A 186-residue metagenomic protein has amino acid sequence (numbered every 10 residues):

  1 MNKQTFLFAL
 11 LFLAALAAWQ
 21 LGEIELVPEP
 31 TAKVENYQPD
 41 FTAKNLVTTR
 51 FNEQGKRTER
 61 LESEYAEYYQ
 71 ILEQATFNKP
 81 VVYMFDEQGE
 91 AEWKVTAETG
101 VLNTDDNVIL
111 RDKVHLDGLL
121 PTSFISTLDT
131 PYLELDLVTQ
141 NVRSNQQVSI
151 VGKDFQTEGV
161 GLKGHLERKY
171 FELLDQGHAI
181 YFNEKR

Functional and structural regions predicted by a protein language model:
M1-R186: Mature-chain termini and adjacent capping regions
